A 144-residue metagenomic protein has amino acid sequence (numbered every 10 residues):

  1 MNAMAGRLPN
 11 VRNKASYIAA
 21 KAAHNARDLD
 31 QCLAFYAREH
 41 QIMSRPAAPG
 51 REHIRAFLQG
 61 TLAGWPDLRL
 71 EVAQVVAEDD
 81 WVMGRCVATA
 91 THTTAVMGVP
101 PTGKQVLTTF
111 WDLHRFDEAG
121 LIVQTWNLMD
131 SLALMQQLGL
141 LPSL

Functional and structural regions predicted by a protein language model:
M1-L144: C-terminal and inter-domain tail/linker signature
